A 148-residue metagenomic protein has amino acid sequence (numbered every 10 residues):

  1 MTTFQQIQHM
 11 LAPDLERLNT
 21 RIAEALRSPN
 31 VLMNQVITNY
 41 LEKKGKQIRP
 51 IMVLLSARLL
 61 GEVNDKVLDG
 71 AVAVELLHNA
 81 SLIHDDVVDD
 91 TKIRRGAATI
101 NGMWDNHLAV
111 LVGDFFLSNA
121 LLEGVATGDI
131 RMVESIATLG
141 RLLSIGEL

Functional and structural regions predicted by a protein language model:
M1-A23: N-terminal amphipathic/basic leader segments beginning at the initiator methionine
E16, A23-L148: Mg2+-dependent prenyl diphosphate-binding active-site environment of isoprenoid biosynthetic enzymes
